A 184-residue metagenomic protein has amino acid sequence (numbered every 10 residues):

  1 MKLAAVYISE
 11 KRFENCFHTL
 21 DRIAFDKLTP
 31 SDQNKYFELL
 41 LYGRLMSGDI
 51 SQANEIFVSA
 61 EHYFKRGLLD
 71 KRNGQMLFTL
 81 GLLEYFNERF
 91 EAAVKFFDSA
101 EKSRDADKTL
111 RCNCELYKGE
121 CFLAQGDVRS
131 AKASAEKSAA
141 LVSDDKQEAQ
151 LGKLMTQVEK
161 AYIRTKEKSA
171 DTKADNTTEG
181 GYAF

Functional and structural regions predicted by a protein language model:
K2, L39, R72, T79 (+3 more regions): "A position-specific structural signal for the A-helix of alpha-solenoid helical repeats
H18-D26, V58-K65, D98-R104, K137-L141: Amphipathic alpha-helical segments of tetratricopeptide repeats
S31-Q33, K71, T109: Residue signature of alpha-solenoid helical repeat architecture, marking inter-repeat boundaries and helix-start
K35-F37, Q75, N113, Q150-L154: Residue register of alpha-helical TPR repeats
A133-F184: Terminal, low-structured helical/coil segments at or just beyond the last alpha-helical repeat
